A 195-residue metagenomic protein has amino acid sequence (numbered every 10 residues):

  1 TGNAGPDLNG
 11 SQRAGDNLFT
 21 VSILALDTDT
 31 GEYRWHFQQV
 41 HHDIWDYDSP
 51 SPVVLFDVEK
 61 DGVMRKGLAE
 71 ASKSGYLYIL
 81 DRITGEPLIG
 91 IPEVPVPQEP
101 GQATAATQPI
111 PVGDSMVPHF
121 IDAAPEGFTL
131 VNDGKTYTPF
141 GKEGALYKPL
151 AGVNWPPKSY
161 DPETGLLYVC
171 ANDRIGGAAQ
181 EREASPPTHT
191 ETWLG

Functional and structural regions predicted by a protein language model:
T1-G195: Beta-sheet-rich non-transmembrane sensory/scaffold domains
